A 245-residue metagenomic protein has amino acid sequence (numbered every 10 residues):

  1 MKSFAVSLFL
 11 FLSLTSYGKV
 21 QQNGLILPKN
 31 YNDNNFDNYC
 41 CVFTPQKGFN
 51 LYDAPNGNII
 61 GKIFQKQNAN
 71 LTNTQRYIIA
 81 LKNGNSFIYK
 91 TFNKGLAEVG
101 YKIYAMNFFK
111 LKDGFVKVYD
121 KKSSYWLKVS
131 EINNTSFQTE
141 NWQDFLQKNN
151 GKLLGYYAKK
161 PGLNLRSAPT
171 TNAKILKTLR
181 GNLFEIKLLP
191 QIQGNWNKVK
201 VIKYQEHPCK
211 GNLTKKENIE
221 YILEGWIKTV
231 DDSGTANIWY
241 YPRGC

Functional and structural regions predicted by a protein language model:
M1-Q22: Bacterial Sec-dependent N-terminal signal peptides
V20-Y156, K174, K200-C245: Boundary regions of SH3-family modules and the immediately adjacent low-complexity/disordered segments in eukaryotic
P161-T170: Short, structured beta-strand/loop micro-motifs enriched in basic residues and often containing a Trp
T170-L176: Short, solvent-exposed loop/turn positions at domain surfaces that link secondary-structure elements or cap domain
G181-F184: Loop/turn positions that initiate beta-strands
L188-I192: Intrinsically disordered, low-complexity, charge-dense segments enriched in Lys/Arg and Glu/Asp interspersed
G194-V199: Short, Lys/Arg- and Gly-enriched loop/turn segments at beta-strand edges
